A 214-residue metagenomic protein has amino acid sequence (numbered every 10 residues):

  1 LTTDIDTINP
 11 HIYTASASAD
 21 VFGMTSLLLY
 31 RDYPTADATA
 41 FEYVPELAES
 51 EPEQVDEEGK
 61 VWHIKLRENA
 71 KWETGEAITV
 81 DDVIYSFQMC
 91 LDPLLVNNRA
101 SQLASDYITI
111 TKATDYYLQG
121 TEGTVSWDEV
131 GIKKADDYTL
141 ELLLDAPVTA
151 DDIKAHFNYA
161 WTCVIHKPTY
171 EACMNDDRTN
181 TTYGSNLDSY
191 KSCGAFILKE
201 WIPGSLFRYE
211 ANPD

Functional and structural regions predicted by a protein language model:
L1, I64-E68, Y138-V148, Y209-P213: Short, hydrophobic/aromatic-enriched beta-strand segments in well-ordered soluble domains
L1-E57, K191: N-terminal lobe/hinge region of extracytoplasmic solute-binding protein
T3-D6, N69-K71, C90, P147-A150 (+2 more regions): Solvent-exposed loop/turn segments at secondary-structure junctions within structured extracellular/periplasmic domains
L29, E51-P52, G75, L142 (+2 more regions): Residue-level signal for nonpolar/aromatic packing positions in well-ordered secondary structure
Y33-A38, L144-V148, A155-D214: Gly/Pro-rich hinge or "lid" segments in bacterial periplasmic/extracellular proteins
S50-D106, E141: Aromatic- and charge-enriched surface segment that lines or borders ligand/interaction sites
D56-E58, K134-D136, P203: Residue-level recognition of beta-strand termini and adjacent short loop/turns
D82-I84, L95-C173, E200: Surface-exposed binding/hinge segments that line and control ligand-binding clefts or catalytic entry sites
